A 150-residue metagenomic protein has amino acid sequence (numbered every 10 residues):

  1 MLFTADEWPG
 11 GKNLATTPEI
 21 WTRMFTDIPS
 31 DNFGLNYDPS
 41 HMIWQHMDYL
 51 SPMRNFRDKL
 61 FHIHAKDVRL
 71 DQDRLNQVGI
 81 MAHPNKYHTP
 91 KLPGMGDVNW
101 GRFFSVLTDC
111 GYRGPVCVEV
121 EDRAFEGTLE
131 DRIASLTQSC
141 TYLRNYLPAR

Functional and structural regions predicted by a protein language model:
M1-N13, N36-Y37: Aromatic-lined carbohydrate-recognition surfaces of secreted/lumenal glycan-active proteins
A15-Y37, H41-R150: Histidine-acidic metal/acid-base catalytic patches
